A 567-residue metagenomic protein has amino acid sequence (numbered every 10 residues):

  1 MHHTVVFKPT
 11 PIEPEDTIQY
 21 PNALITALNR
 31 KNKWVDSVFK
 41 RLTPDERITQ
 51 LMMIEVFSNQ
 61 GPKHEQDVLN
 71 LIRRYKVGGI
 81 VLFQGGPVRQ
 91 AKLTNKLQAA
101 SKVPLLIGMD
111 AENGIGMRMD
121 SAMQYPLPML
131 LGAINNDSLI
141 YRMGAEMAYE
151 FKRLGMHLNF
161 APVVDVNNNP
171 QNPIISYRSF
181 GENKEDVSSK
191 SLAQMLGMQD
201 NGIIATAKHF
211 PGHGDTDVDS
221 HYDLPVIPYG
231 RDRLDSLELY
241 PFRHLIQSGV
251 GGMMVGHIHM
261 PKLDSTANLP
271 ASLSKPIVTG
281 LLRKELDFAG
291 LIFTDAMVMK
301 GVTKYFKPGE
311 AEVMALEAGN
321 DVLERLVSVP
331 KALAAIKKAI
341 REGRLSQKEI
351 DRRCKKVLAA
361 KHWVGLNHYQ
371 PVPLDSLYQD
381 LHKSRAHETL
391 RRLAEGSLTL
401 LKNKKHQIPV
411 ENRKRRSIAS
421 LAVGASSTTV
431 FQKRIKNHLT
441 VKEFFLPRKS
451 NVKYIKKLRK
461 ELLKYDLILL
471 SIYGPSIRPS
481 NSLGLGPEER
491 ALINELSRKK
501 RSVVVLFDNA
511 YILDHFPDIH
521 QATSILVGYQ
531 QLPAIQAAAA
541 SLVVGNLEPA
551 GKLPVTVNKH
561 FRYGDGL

Functional and structural regions predicted by a protein language model:
M1-L71, K275, K284, F306-L567: Preference for extracellular/luminal or secreted protein segments
T43, H64, I80, V88-L105 (+3 more regions): Second-shell residues forming the walls of enzyme active-site clefts
T49, L69-P87, P170-Q171, I246-L269 (+1 more regions): Short acidic, glycine-rich surface-loop motifs adjacent to enzyme active sites
V56-Q60, M109-M117, H157-N167, A207-H213 (+2 more regions): Short glycine-enriched loops at secondary-structure junctions
Q66-F83, A145-N159: Catalytic domains of carbohydrate-active enzymes, especially glycoside hydrolases
L71-I72, L97, F151, M198 (+4 more regions): Generic structural signal for hydrophobic
I134-M156, V163-S191, M195, Q199 (+2 more regions): A substrate-binding/cap region within the structured catalytic cores of diverse enzymes
